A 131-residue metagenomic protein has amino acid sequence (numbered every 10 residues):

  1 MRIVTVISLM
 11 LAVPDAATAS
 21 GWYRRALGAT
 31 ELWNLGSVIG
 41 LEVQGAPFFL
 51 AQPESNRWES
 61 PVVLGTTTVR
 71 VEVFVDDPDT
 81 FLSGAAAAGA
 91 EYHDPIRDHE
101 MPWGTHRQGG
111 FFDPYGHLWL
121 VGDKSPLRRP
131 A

Functional and structural regions predicted by a protein language model:
M1-M10, S20-F112, G122-A131: Vicinal oxygen chelate
L11-D15: Short, surface-exposed ligand-recognition loops at beta-strand->loop->(often short) alpha-helix junctions that present
Y115: Conserved ATPase active-site switch/coordination loops adjacent to the nucleotide-binding site
